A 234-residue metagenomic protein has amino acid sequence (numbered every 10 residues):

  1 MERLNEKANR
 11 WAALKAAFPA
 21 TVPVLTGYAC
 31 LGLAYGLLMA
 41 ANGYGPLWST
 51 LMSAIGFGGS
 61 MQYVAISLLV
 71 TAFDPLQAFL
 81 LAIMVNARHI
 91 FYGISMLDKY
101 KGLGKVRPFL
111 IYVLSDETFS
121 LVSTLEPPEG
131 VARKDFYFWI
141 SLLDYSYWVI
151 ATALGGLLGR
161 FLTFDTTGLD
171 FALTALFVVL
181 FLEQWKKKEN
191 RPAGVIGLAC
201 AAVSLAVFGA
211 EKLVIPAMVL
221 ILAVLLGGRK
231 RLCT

Functional and structural regions predicted by a protein language model:
M1-A17, G130-A132, R229-T234: Intrinsically disordered, low-complexity non-transmembrane regions of multi-pass membrane transporters
E2-E6, F79-D170: Helix-loop-helix junctions within the multi-pass membrane cores of secondary transporters/permeases
A8-W11, A16-I111, L125, Y147 (+1 more regions): Pore-lining transmembrane helices
N42-G43, G59, Y100, E126 (+4 more regions): Membrane-interfacial segments
D74-V85, G104-L110, K188-L205, I221-L232: Juxtamembrane/interfacial segments around transmembrane helices
F91-K99, S123-P127, V179-K186, V224-T234: C-terminal ends of transmembrane helices
K134-P216, A223, G227: Membrane-embedded alpha-helical modules
